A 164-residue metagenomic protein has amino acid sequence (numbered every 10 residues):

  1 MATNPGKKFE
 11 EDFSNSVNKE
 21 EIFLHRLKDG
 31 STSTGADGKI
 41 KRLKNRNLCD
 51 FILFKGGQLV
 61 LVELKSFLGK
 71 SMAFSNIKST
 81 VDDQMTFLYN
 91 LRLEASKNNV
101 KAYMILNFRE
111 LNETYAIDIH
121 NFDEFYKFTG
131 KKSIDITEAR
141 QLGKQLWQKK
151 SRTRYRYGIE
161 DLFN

Functional and structural regions predicted by a protein language model:
M1-L43: Acidic-basic catalytic patches of nuclease active cores, encompassing PD-(D/E)XK and other metal-cofactor nuclease
G30-I40, L68-S79: Surface-exposed cleft-lining segments at the edges of enzyme active sites
N47: Beta-rich catalytic cores
F51-L53, Q58-G69: Conserved catalytic cores of phosphodiester-cleaving nucleases, focusing on short active-site segments
F74-I105: Short, charged, amphipathic alpha-helix that recurs within catalytic cores of restriction-modification and other
L93-E124: Nucleic-acid nuclease catalytic cores
Y115-Q141: Short, electropositive alpha-helical surface patch
I136-N164: Charged phosphate-binding loop/patch that engages nucleotide di/tri-phosphates or the phosphate backbone of nucleic
